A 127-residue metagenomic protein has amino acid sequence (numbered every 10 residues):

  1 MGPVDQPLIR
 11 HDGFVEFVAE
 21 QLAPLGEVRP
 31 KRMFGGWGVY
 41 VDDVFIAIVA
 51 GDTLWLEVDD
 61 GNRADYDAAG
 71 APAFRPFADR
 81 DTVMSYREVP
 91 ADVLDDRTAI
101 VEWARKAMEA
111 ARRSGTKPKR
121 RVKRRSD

Functional and structural regions predicted by a protein language model:
M1-D127: Charge-dense, helix-prone N-terminal extensions
